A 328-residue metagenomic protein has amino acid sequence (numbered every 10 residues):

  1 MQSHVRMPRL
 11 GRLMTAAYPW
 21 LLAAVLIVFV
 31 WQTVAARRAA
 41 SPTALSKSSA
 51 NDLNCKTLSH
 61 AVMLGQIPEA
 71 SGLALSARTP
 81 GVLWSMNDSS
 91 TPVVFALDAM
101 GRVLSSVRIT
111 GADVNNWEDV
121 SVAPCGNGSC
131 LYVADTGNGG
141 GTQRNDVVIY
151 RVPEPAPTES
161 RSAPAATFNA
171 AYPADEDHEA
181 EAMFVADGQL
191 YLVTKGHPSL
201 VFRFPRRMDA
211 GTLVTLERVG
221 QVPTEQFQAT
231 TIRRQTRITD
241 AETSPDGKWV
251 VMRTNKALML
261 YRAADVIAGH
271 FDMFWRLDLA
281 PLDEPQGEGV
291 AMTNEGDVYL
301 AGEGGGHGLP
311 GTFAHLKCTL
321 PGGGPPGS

Functional and structural regions predicted by a protein language model:
M1-L10: Juxtamembrane low-complexity tails/linkers enriched in Ser/Thr-Pro and polybasic
R9-L21, L26-S328: Sequence/structural signature of beta-propeller domains
